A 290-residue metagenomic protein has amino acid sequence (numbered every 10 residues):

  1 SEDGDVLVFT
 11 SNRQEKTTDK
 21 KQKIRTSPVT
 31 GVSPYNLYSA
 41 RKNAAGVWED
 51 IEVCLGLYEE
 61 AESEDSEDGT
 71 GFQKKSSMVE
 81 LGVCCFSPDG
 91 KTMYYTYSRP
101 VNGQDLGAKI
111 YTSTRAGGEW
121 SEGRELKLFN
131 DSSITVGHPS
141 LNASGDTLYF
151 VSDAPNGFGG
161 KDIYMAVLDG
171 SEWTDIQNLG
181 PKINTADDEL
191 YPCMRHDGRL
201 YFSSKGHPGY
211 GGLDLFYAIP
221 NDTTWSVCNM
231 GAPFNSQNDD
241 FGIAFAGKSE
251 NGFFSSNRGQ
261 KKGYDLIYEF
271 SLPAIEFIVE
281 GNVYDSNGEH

Functional and structural regions predicted by a protein language model:
S1-E289: Short, conserved micro-motifs composed of acidic
